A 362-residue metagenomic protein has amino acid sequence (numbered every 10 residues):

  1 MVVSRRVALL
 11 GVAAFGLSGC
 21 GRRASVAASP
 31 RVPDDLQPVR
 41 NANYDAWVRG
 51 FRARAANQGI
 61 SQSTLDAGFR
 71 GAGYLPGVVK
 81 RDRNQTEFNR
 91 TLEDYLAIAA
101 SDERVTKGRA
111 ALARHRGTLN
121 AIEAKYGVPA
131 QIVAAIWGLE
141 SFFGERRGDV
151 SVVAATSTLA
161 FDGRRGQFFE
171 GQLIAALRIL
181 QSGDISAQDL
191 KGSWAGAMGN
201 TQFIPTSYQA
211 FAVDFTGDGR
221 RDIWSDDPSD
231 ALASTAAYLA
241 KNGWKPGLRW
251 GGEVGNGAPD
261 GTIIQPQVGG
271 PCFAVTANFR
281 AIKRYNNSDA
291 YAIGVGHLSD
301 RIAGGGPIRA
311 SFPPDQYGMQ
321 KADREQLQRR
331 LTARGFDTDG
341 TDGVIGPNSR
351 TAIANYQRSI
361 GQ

Functional and structural regions predicted by a protein language model:
M1-A27: N-terminal export signals
G21-E123: An acidic, Gly/Ser/Thr/Pro-rich helix-cap/linker signature
R52-S61, R70-Y74, A124-G127, G138-F142 (+8 more regions): Sec-exported extracytoplasmic/periplasmic mature domains
L65-T86, W137-S141, S151-V153, V344-R350: Acidic helix-start/capping segments at beta-turn-to-alpha-helix junctions
F88-E93, D289-R334: Primarily N-terminal secretory
E93-A233: Acidic/His-rich structured neighborhood in mature extracellular/periplasmic domains
A187-R284, A292: Flexible, glycine-rich surface segments
Y317-R324, R329-Q362: Short acidic, glycine/serine/threonine-rich helix-capping segments at coil-helix boundaries
